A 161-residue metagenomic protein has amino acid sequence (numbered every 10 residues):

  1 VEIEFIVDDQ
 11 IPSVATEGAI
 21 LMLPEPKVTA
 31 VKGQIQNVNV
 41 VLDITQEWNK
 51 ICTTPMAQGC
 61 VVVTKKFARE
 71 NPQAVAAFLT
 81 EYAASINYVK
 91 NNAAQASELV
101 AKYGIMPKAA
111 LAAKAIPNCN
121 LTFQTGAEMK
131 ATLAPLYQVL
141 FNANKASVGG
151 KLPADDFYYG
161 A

Functional and structural regions predicted by a protein language model:
E2, M106-P107, A146-S147: Short coil/loop linkers at secondary-structure junctions
E2-D8: Short beta-strand-to-loop elements that line the ligand-binding cleft of bilobed periplasmic-binding protein-like
I3, V89, A96-L99, V148-A154: Surface-exposed patches in mature extracellular/periplasmic domains of secreted proteins
F5, A19-P26, D155-D156, G160-A161: Short hairpin/turn module used for nucleic-acid contact or packing/dimerization
Q10-V100: Pocket-lining segment of extracytoplasmic ligand-binding domains
V63, R69-E70, N118, F123-T125 (+3 more regions): Generic structural "secondary-structure junction" signal
A68-A143: Secondary-structure end/capping motifs
A134-A161: Conserved C-terminal helix/tail region of periplasmic/extracytoplasmic solute-binding proteins
